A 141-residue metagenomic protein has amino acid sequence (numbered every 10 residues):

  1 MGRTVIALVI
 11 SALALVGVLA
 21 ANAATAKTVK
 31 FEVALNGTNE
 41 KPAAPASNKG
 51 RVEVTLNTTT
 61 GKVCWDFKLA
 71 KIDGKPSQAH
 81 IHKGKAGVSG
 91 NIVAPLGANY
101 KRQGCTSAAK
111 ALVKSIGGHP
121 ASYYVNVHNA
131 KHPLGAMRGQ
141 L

Functional and structural regions predicted by a protein language model:
G2-I6, L13-A79, K83-L141: Metal-centered catalytic cores of metalloenzymes
